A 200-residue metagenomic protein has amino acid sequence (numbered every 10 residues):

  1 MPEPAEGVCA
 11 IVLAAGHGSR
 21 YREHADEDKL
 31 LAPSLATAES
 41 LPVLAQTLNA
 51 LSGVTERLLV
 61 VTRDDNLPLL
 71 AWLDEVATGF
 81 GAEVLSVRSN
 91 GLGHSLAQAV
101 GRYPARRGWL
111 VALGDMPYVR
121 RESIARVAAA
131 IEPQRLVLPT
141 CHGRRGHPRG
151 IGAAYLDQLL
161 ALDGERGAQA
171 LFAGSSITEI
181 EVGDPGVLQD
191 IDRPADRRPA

Functional and structural regions predicted by a protein language model:
M1-A10, D163-A200: Conserved alpha/beta core of the MobA/IspD/sugar-nucleotide pyrophosphorylase nucleotidyltransferase superfamily
P2-L67: N-terminal glycine-rich phosphate-binding loop and ensuing alpha1 helix
G7-V8, S52-R57, T78-F80, Y103-G108 (+3 more regions): Short glycine/proline-enriched coil/turn segments at helix->beta-strand junctions
I11-A15, A112-L113, P139-T140, E181-G183: Short beta-strand segments
A25-K29, S34-P42, D64, S86-H94 (+4 more regions): Residues at secondary-structure transition points
S34, L85, P139, I180-V182 (+1 more regions): Hydrophobic residues at beta-strand termini and immediately following loops that shape nucleotide-binding pockets
A45, N49-A50, E56-Q98: Short, surface-exposed acidic-centric catalytic microdomains
E83-A153, D157-L160: Conserved beta-loop-beta/alpha segment of the NTase-like Rossmann-fold superfamily that binds/positions NTPs
